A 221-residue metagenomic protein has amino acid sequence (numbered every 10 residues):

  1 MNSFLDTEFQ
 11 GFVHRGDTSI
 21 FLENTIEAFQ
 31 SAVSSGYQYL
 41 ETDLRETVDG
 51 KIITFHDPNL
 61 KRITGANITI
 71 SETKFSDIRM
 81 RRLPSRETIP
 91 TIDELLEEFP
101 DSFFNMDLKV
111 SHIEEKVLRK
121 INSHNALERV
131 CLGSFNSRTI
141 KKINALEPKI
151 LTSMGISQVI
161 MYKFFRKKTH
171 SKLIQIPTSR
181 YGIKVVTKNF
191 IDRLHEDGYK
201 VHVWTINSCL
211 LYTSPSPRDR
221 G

Functional and structural regions predicted by a protein language model:
M1-R218: Phosphate-group recognition and catalysis centered on beta-loop-alpha active-site segments
